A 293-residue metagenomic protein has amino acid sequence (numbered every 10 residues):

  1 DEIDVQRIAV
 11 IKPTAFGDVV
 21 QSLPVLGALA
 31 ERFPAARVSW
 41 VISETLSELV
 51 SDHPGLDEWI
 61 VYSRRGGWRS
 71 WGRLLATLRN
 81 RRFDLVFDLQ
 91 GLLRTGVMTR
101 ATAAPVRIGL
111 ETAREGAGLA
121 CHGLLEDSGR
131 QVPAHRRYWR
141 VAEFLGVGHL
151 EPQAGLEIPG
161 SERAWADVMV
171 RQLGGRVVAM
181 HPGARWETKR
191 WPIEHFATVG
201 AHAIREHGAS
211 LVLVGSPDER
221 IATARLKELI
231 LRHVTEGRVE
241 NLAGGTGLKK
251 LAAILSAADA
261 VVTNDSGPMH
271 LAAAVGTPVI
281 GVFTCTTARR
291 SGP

Functional and structural regions predicted by a protein language model:
D1-P293: Catalytic machinery of carbohydrate-active enzymes, primarily nucleotide-sugar-dependent glycosyltransferases
